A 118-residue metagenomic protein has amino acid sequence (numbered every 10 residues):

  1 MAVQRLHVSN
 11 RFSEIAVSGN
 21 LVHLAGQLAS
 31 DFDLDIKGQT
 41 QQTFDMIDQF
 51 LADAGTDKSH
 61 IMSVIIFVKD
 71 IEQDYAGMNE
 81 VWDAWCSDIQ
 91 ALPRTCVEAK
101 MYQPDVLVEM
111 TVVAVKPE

Functional and structural regions predicted by a protein language model:
M1-E118: N-terminal presequence-like segments and the immediate start of the first folded domain
